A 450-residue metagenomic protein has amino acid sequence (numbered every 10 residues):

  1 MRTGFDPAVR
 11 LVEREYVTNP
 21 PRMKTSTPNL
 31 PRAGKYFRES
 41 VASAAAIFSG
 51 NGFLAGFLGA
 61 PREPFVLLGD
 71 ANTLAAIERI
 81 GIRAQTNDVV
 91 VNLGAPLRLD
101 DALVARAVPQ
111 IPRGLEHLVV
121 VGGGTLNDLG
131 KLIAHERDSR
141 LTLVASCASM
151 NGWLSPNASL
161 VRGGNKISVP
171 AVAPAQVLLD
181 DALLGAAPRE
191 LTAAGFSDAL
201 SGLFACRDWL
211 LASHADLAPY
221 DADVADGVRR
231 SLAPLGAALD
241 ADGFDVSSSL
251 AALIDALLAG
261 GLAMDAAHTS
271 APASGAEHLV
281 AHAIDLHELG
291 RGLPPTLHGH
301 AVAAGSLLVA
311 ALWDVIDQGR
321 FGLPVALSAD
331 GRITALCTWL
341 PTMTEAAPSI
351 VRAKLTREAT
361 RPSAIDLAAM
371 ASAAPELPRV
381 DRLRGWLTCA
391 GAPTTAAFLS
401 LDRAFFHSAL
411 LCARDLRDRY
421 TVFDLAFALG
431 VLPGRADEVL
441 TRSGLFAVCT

Functional and structural regions predicted by a protein language model:
D6-H117, R320: ATP/NTP phosphate-donor binding region
D6-R22, T27-N29, G319-T450: C-terminal charged capping/lid subdomain of soluble metabolic enzymes
E39-S40, G59-A60, Q110-R113, A134 (+5 more regions): Solvent-exposed alpha-helices and their adjacent loops that cap or buttress functional pockets in soluble metabolic
L68-G69, G122, A145, L179: Short beta-strand/turn micro-motifs composed of small residues that flank or help shape donor/cofactor-binding pockets
A76, T125-L132, M150-W153: Short glycine/serine/threonine-rich phosphate/pyrophosphate-binding segments that cradle anionic phosphate groups
L126-S139, I284: Short Gly/Thr/Asp-enriched flexible loops that form oxyanion-binding sites at enzyme active sites
H135-P234: A glycine/threonine-rich phosphate-anchoring loop and its flanking beta-alpha core in nucleotide/phosphate-binding
G227-R382: Active-site segments that bind and position negatively charged phosphate/pyrophosphate groups
